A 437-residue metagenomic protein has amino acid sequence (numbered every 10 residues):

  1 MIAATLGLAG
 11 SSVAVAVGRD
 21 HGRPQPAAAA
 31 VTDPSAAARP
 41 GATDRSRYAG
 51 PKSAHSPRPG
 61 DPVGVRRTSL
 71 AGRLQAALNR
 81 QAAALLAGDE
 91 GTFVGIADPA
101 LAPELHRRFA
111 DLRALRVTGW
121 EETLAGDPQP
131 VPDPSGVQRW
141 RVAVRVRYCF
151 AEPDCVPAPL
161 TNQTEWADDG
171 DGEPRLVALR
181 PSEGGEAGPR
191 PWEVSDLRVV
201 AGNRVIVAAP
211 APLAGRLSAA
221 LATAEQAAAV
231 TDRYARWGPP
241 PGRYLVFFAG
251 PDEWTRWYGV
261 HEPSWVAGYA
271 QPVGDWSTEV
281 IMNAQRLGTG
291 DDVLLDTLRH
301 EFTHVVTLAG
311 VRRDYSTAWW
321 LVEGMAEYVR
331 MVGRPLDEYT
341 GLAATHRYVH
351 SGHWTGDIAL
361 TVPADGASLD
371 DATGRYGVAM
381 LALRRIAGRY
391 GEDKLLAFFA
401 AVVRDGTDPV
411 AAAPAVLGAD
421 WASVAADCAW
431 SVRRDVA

Functional and structural regions predicted by a protein language model:
I2-V13: Hydrophobic membrane-insertion alpha-helices, especially the h-region of bacterial N-terminal signal peptides
V15, R19-A87: Short, low-complexity N-terminal intrinsically disordered segments enriched in polar/charged residues
H21-A27, G41-P51, C149-D196: Short beta-strand edge/turn micro-motifs at domain boundaries
G64, T68-A76, A84-G91, A211-E225 (+5 more regions): Soluble non-cytosolic domains of exported or imported proteins
R66-S69, Q75-A76, D89-S135: Short solvent-exposed beta->alpha transition segments
F109-P159, D292-V293, R299: Surface-exposed, charged secondary-structure patches
V199-D314, A318, Y348, P409: Juxtacatalytic substrate-recognition/specificity segment
A270-D275, D292-V293, T297, R312-A437: Acidic/His/Gly-enriched intrinsically disordered linker/tail segments that often contain short helix/coil "MoRF-like"
